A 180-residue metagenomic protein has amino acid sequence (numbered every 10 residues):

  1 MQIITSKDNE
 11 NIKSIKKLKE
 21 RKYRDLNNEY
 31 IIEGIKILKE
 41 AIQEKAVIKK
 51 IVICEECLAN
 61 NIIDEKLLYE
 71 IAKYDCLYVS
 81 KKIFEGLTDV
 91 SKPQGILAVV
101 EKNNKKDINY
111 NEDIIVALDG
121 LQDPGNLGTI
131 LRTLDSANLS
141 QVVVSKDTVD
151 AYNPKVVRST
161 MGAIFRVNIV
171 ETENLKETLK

Functional and structural regions predicted by a protein language model:
M1-I62, T148-V149: Boundary-proximal intrinsically disordered activation/regulatory segments immediately upstream of a helical core
L26-E29, V47-K50, K73-Y74, Q141-V142 (+1 more regions): Short active-site oxyanion
A59, K81-L87, N174-L179: A short acidic, often aromatic-flanked loop/helix-cap motif at beta-alpha or helix-coil junctions that lines enzyme
K66-I71, S159-A163: Short, conserved catalytic or adaptor-binding loops enriched in Gly and charged residues
L68-E101: Glycine/small-residue-rich loop that forms an oxyanion/phosphate-binding "nest" at active or ligand-binding sites
L77, I108-K180: RNA substrate-binding interface of SAM-dependent RNA methyltransferases
V100-Y110: Glycine-/acidic-rich phosphate or pyrophosphate-binding loops and their flanking alpha/beta elements
